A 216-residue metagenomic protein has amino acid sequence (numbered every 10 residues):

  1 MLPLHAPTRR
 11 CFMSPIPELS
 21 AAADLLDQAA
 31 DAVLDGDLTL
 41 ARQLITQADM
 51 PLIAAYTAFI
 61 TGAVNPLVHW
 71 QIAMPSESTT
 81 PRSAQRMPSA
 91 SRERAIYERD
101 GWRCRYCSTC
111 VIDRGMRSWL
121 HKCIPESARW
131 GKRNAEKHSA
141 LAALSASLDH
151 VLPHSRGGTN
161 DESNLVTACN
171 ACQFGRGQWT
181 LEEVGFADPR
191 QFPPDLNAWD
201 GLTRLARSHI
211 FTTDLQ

Functional and structural regions predicted by a protein language model:
M1-A95, G101, S108-G115, R204-Q216: A boundary/linker detector
S83-Q85, V111-L165, F186-P189: Histidine-centered nuclease catalytic patch
R99-W102, N164: Disulfide-bonded cysteine motifs in exported proteins
C104-C107, C169-C172: Short cysteine-rich clusters marking metal-coordination/redox-active sites
D113-R114, G175-Q178: Short, non-ligating residues that shape and space the ligands of small metal-coordination modules and catalytic
H154, C172-G175: Hydrophobic alpha-helical segments
E182-Q216: Intrinsically disordered, low-complexity, charge-dense segments enriched in Lys/Arg and Glu/Asp interspersed
